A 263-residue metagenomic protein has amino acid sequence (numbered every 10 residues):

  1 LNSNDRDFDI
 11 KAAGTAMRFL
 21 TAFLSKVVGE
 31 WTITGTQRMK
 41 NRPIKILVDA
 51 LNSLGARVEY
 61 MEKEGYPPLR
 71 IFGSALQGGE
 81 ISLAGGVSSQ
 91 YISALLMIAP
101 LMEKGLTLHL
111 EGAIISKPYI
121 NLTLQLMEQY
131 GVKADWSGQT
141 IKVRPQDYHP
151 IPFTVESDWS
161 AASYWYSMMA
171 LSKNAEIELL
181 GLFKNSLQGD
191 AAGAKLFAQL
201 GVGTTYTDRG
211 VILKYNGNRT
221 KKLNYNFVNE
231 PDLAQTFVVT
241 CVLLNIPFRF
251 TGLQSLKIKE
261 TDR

Functional and structural regions predicted by a protein language model:
L1-R263: Short, structured segments at the rim of ligand-binding sites
